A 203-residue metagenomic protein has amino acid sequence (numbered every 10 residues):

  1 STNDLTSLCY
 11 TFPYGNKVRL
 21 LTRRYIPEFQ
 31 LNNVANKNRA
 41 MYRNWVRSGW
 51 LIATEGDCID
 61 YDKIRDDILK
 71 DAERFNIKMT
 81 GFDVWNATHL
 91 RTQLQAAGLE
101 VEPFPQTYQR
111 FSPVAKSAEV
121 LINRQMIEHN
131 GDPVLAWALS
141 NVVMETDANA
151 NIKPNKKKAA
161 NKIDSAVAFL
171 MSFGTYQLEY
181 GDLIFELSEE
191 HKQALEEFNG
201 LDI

Functional and structural regions predicted by a protein language model:
S1-Q106, S112, K116, H129-I203: RNase H-like, metal-dependent nuclease domains and their acidic two-metal-ion catalytic environment used
A115-R124: Short, surface-exposed amphipathic charged segments that create phosphate/polyanion-binding patches used for binding
